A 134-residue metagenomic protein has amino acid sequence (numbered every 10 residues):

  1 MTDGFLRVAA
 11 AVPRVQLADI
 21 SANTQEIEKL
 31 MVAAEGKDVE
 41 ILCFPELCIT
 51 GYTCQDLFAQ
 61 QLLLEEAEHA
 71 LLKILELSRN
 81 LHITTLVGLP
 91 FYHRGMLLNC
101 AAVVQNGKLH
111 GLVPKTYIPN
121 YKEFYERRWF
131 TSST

Functional and structural regions predicted by a protein language model:
M1-T134: Enzyme catalytic cores with a strong preference for nitrogen-chemistry domains
